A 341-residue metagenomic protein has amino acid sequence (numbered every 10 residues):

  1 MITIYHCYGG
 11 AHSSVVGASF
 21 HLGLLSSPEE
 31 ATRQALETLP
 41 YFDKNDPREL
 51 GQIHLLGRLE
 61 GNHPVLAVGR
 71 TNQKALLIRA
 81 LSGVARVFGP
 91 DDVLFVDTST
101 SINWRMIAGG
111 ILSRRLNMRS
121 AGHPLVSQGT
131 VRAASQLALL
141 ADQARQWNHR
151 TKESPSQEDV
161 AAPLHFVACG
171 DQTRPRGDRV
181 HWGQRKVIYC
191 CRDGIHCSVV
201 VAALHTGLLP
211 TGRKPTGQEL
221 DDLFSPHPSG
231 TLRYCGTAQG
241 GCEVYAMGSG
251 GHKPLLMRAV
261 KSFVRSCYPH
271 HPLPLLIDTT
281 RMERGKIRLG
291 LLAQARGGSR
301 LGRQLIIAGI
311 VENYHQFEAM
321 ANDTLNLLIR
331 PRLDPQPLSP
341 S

Functional and structural regions predicted by a protein language model:
M1-I4, H12, S19-I188, H196 (+1 more regions): Non-transmembrane, aqueous-exposed alpha-helical and coiled segments at domain scale
